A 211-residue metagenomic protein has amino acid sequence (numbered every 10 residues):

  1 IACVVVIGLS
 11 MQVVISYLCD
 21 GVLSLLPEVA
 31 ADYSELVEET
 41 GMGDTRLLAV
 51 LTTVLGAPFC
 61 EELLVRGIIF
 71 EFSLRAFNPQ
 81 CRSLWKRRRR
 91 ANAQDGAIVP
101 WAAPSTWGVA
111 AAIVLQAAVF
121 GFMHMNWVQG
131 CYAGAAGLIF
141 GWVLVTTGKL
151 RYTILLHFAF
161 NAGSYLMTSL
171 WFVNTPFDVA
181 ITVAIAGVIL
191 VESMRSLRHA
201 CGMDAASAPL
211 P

Functional and structural regions predicted by a protein language model:
I1-C60, F70-W101: Juxtamembrane helix-loop-helix connectors linking adjacent transmembrane helices in multi-pass membrane enzymes
G56, L115-V119, L155, A159: Hydrophobic residues within alpha-helical transmembrane segments of multi-pass solute transporters/permease subunits
F59-L64, I68-I69, S73, N126 (+1 more regions): Active-site His/Glu-centered metal-binding helix of metallohydrolases
L74, L144-V145: Helix-capping/transition residues at the boundaries of transmembrane alpha-helices and the short helical linkers
R90, F158-P211: C-terminal membrane module of polytopic membrane proteins
A110, V128, G148-R151: Residues that define the loop-to-transmembrane-helix transition and helix capping in multi-pass membrane transporters
A111-A118, C131-V143: Hydrophobic alpha-helical segments embedded in the membrane of multi-pass proteins
G121-V128, L170-P176: Membrane-interface helix caps and helix-loop-helix hairpins in membrane proteins
